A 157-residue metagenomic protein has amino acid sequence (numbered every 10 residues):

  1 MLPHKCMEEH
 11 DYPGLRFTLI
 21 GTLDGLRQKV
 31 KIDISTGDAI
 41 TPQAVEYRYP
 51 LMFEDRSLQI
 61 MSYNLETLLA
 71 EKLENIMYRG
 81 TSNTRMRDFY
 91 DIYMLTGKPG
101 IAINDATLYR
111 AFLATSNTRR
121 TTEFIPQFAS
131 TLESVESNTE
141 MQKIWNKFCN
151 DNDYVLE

Functional and structural regions predicted by a protein language model:
M1-E157: Structured mid-to-C-terminal alpha-helical surface segments
